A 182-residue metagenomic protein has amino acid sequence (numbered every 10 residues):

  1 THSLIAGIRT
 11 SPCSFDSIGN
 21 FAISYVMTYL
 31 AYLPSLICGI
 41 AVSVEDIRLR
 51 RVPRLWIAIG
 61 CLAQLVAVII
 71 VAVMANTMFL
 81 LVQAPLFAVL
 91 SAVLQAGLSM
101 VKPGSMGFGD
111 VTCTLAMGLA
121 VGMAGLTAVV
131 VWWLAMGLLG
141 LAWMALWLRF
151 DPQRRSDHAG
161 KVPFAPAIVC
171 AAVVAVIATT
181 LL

Functional and structural regions predicted by a protein language model:
T1-L182: A membrane-topology feature that recognizes alpha-helical transmembrane segments and their immediate juxtamembrane
